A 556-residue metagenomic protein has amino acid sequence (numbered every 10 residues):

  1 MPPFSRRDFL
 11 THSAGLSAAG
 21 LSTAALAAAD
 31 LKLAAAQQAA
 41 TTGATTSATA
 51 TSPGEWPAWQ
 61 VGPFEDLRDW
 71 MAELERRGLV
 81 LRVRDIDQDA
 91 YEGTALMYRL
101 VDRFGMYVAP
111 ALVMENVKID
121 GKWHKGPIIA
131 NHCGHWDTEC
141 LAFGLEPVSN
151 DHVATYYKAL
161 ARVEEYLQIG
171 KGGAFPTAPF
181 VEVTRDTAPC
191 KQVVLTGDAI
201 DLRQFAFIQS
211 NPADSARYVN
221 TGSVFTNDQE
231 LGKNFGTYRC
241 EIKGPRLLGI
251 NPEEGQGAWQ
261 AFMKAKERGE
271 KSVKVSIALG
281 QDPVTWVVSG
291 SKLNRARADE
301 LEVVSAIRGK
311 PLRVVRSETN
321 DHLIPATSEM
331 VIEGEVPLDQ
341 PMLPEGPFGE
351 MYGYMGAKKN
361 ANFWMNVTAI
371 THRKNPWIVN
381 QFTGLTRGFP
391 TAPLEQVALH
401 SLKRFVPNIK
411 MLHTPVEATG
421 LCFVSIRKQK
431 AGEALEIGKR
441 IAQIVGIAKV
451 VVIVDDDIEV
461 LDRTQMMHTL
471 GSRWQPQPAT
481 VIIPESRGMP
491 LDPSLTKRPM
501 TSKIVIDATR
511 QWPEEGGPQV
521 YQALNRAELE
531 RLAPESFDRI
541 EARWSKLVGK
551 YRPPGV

Functional and structural regions predicted by a protein language model:
M1-S17: N-terminal secretory signal peptides and thylakoid transit peptides that target proteins across membranes
G15, A40-T41, T501: Intrinsic structural disorder/low-complexity segments
S17-A24: Bacterial N-terminal signal peptides
L26-T41: Signal peptide processing junction and immediate N-terminal pro/mature segment of secreted/exported proteins
T41-T49: Threonine-centered tandem repeat motifs in low-complexity domains
A50-W364, T368-V556: Extended, highly charged
